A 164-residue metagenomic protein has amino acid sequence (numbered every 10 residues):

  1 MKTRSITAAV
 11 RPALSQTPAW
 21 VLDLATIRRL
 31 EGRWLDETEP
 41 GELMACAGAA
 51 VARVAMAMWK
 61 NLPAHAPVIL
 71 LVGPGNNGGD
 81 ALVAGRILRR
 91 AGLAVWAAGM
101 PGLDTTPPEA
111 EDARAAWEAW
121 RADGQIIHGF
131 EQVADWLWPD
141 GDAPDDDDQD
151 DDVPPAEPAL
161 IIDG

Functional and structural regions predicted by a protein language model:
M1-L22, N61-G164: Glycine-rich phosphate/dinucleotide-binding loop and adjoining beta-alpha-beta core of small-molecule
K2-A64: Glycine/serine-rich phosphate-binding loop and adjoining beta1-alpha1 elements at the start of nucleotide-handling
